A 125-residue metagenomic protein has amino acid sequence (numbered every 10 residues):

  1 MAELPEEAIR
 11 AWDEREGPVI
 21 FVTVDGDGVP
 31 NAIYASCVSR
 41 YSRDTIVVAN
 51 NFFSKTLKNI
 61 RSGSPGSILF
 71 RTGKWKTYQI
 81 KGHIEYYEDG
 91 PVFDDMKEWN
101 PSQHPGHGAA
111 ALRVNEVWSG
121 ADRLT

Functional and structural regions predicted by a protein language model:
M1-T125: Binding-site signature for planar aromatic cofactors or substrates
